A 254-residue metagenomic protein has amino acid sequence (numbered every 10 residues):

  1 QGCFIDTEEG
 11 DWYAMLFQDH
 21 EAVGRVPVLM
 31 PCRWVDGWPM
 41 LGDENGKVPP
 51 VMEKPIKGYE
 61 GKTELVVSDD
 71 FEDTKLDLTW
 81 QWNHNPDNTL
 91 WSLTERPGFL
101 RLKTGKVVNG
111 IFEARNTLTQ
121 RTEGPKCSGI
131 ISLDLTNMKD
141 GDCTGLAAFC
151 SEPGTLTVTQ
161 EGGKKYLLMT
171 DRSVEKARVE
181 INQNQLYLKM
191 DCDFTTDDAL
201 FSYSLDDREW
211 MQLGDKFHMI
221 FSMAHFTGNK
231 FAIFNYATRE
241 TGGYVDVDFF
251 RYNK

Functional and structural regions predicted by a protein language model:
Q1-K254: Carbohydrate-active catalytic/glycan-binding domains of CAZyme proteins, especially the secreted or lumenal ectodomains
